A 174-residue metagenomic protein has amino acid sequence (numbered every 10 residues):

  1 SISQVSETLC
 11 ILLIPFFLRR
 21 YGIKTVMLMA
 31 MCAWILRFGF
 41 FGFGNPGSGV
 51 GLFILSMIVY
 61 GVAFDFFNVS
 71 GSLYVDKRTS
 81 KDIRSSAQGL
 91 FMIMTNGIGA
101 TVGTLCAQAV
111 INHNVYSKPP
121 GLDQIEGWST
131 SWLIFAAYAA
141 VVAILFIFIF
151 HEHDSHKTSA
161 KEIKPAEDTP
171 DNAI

Functional and structural regions predicted by a protein language model:
L9-I23, I111: Helix-to-loop junctions at the C-terminal end of transmembrane segments in multipass secondary transporters
A33-G47: C-terminal ends and interior cores of transmembrane alpha-helices in multi-pass membrane transporters/permeases
R37, G51-F66: Hydrophobic core of transmembrane alpha-helices in multi-pass small-molecule transporters, especially MFS/SLC-type
F66-S80: Intracellular juxtamembrane helix-capping segments at the cytosolic ends of symmetry-related transmembrane helices
T79-M92: Loop-to-transmembrane helix entry/capping segments in MFS-fold secondary transporters and related SLC/MFSD carriers
A109-A139: A membrane-interface helix-boundary motif in multi-pass transporters
T130-P165, I174: Multi-pass alpha-helical transporter architecture, strongest for 12-TM Major Facilitator/SLC carriers used
